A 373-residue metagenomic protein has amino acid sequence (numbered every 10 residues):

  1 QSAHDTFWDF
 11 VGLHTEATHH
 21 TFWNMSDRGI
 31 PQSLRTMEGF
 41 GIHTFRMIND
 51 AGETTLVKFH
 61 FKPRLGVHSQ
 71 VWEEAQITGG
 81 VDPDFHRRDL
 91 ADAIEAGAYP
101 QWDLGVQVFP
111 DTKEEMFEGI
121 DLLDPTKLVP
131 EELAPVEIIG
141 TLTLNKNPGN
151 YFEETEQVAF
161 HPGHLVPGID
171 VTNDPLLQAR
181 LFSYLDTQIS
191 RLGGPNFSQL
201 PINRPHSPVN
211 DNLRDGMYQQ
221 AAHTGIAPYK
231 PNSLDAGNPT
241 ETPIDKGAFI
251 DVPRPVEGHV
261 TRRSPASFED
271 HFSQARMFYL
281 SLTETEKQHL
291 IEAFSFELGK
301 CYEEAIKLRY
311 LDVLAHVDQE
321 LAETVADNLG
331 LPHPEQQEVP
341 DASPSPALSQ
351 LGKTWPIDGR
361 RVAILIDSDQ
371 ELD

Functional and structural regions predicted by a protein language model:
Q1-L372: Active-site-adjacent core segments of small-molecule enzymes
